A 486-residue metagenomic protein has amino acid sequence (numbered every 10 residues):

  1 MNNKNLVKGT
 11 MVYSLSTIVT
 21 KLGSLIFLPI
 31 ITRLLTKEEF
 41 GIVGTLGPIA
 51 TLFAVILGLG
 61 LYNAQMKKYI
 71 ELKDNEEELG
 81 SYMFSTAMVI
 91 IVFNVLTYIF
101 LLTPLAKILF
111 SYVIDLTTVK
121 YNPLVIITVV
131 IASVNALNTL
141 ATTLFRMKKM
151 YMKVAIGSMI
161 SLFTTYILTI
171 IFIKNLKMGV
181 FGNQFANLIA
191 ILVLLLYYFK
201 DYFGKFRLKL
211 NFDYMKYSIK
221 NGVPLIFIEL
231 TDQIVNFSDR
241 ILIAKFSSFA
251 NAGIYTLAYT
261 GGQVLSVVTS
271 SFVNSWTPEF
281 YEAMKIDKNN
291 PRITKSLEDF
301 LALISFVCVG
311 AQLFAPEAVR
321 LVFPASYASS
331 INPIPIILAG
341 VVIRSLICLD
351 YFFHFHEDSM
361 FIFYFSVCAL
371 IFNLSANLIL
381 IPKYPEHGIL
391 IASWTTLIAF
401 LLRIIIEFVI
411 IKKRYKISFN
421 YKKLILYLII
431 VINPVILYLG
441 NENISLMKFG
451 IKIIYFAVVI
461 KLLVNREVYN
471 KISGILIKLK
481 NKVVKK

Functional and structural regions predicted by a protein language model:
M1-L6, M152, V180, L196-N236 (+3 more regions): Interhelical loop/hinge segments that connect adjacent transmembrane helices in multipass membrane
N5-N63, F93-N94, Y98-I99, T103-P104 (+6 more regions): Signature of the first transmembrane helix
K8-T20, L46, L59-F110, P123-V125 (+3 more regions): Membrane-water interface segments that mark the loop-to-transmembrane alpha-helix transition
I18, S85-V113, I167-I171, L196 (+2 more regions): Alpha-helical transmembrane segments of multi-pass membrane transport and lipid-handling proteins
L28, G58-D74, M147, A258-I304 (+1 more regions): Helix-loop junctions and terminal segments of transmembrane helices in multi-pass membrane transport/translocation
T32-I42, K148-I156, L162-L195, M360 (+3 more regions): Membrane-interface helix-loop junctions in multi-pass transport and translocation proteins
S133-I156, F206, L338-C368, I410-K413: Membrane-interface junctions at transmembrane-helix termini in multi-pass inner-membrane proteins
L437-K486: Membrane-proximal transmembrane or re-entrant/amphipathic helices at the cytosolic face
